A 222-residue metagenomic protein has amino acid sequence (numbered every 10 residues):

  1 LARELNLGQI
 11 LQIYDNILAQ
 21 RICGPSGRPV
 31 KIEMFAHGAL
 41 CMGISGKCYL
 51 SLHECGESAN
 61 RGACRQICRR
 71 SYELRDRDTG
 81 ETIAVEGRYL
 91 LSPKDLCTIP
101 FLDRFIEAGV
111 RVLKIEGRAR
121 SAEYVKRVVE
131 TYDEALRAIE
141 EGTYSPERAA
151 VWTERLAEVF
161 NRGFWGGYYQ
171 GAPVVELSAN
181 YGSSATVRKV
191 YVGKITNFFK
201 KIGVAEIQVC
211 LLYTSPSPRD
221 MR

Functional and structural regions predicted by a protein language model:
L1-R111, V125-V128, A135: Catalytic alpha/beta core domains of metabolic enzymes, predominantly
Y14, V30, E123-K189: Anionic-ligand-binding alpha/beta catalytic cores of soluble enzymes and soluble regulatory domains that recognize
M34, I115, P216: Conserved, mostly hydrophobic/aromatic
R111-R120: Short acidic/histidine-rich active-site segments
R188-K189, F199-K201: Short flexible coil/turn linkers enriched for glycine and charged/polar residues that connect secondary-structure
K200, E206-L212: A structural micro-motif recognizing beta-strand termini and the immediately following turn/loop segments
Y213, D220-R222: Single conserved hydrophobic/aromatic residue that forms the stacking wall/gate of nucleotide- or nucleobase-binding
